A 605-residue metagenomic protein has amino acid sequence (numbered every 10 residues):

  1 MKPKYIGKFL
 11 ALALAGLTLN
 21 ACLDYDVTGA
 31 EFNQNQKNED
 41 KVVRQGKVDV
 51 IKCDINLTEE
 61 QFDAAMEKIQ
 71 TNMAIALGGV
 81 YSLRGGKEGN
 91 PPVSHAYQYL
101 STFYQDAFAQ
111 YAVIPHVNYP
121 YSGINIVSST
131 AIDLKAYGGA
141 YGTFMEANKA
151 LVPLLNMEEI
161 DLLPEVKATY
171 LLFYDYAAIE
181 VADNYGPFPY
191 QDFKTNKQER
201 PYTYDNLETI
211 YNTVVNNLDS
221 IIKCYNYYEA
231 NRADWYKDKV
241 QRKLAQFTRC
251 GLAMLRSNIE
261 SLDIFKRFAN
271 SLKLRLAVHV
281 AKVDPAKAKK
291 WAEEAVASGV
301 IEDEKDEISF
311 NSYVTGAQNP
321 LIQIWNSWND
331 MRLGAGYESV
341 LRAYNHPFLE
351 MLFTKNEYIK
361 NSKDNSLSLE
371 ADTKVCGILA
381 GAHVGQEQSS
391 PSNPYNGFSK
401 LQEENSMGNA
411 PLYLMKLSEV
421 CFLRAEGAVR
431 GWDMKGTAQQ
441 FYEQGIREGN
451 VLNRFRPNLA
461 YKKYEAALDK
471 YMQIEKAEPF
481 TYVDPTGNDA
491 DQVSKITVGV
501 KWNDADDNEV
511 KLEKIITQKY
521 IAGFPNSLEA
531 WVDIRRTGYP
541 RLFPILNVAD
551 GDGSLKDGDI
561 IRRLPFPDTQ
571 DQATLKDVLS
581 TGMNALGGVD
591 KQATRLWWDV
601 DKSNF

Functional and structural regions predicted by a protein language model:
M1-N20: Sec-dependent bacterial lipoprotein signal peptides
C22-F103, M157, P540, D552-F605: Membrane-proximal, proline-rich intrinsically disordered regions
Q36-L57, W235-T248, S362-P391, N458-T497: Charged, glycine/proline-rich intrinsically disordered loops and linkers
E67, A112-P457, D504-E513, Q518: Structured, solvent-exposed acidic/aromatic patches
S82, A286, F353, F524 (+1 more regions): Active-site-proximal flexible loops/turns
G86, N90-T130: TM-lumen/periplasm interface segments of multi-pass membrane proteins, especially the first transmembrane helix
K463-F605: C-terminal functional modules
